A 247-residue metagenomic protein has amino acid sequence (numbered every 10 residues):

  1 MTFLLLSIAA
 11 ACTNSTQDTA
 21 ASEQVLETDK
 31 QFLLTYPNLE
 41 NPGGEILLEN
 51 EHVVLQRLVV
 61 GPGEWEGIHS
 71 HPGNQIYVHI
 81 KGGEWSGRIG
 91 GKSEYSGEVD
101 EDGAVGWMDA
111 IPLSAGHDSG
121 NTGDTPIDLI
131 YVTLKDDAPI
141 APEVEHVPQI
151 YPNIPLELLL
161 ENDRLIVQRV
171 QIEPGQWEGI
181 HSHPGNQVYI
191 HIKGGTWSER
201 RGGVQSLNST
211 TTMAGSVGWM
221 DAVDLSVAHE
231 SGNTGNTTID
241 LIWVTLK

Functional and structural regions predicted by a protein language model:
M1-L5: Sec-dependent signal peptide recognition, specifically the positively charged N-region followed immediately by
I8-A11: C-terminal motif of bacterial Sec signal peptides marking the signal peptidase cleavage site
T13-V54, G61, W65, G87 (+5 more regions): A short, N-terminal "cap"/entry segment at the start of jelly-roll beta-barrel domains of the cupin/DSBH fold
L58, H79-G82, S119, Y131 (+3 more regions): Short, well-ordered beta-strand segments in beta-rich or mixed alpha/beta enzyme and ligand-binding folds
H69-H71, H181-H183, H229: Histidine-centered divalent metal-coordination motifs
P72-K92, H183-Q205: Glycine- and acidic-residue-biased ligand/ion/polar-headgroup-sensing regions
